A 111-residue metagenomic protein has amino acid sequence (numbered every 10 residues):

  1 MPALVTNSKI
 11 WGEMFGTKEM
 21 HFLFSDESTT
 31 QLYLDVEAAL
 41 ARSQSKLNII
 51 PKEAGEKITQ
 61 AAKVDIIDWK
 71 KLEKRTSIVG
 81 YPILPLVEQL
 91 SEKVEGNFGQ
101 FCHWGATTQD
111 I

Functional and structural regions predicted by a protein language model:
M1-I111: A helix-coil-helix interface module used to build multimeric assemblies and to scaffold catalytic/cofactor sites
